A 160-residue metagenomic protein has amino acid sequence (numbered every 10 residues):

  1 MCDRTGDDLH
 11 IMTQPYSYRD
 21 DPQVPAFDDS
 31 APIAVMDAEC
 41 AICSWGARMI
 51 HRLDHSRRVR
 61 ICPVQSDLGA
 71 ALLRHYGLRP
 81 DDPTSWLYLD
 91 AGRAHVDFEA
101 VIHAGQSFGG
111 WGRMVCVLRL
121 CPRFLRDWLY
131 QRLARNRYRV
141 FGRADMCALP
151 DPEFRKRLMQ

Functional and structural regions predicted by a protein language model:
G6-P25: N-terminal leader/targeting and pre-domain segments
Q23-S56: Local sequence-structure signature of Cys/Sec-based thiol-disulfide redox active-site neighborhoods
M36, C62-P63, R119: Active-site-adjacent beta-strand anchor residues
H55-A71: Thiol-based oxidoreductase modules, predominantly thioredoxin-like and allied folds used for disulfide exchange
D67-Q160: Thiol/selenol-based redox catalytic cores and closely related redox-interacting motifs
